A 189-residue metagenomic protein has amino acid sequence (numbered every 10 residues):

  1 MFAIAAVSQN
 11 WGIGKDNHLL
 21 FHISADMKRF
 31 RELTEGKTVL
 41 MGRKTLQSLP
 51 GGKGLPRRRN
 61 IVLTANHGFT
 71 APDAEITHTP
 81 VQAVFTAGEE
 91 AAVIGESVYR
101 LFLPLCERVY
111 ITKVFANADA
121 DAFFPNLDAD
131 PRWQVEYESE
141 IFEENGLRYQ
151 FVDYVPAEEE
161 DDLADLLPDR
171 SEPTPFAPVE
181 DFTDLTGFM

Functional and structural regions predicted by a protein language model:
M1-M189: Enzymes that bind and transform nitrogen-containing heteroaromatic metabolites
